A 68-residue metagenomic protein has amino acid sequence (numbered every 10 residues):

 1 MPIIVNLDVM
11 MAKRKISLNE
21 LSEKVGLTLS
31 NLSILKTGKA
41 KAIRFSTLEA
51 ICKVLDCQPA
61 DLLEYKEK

Functional and structural regions predicted by a protein language model:
M1-I16: A short, Lys/Arg-rich alpha-helix, primarily the initiator
D8, N19, E49: Residues within the helices of the helix-turn-helix
M11, S22, C52: The alpha-helix within a helix-turn-helix
I16-I34: Short alpha-helical DNA-recognition segment
I34-T37, E64: Phosphate-coordinating loops and pocket residues in cytosolic domains that bind phosphorylated ligands
K39-A50: Short, basic-rich loop-to-helix N-cap that marks the start of a DNA-contacting helix
D56-K68: Short C-terminal boundary/hinge segments that cap the last helix of small helical domains
